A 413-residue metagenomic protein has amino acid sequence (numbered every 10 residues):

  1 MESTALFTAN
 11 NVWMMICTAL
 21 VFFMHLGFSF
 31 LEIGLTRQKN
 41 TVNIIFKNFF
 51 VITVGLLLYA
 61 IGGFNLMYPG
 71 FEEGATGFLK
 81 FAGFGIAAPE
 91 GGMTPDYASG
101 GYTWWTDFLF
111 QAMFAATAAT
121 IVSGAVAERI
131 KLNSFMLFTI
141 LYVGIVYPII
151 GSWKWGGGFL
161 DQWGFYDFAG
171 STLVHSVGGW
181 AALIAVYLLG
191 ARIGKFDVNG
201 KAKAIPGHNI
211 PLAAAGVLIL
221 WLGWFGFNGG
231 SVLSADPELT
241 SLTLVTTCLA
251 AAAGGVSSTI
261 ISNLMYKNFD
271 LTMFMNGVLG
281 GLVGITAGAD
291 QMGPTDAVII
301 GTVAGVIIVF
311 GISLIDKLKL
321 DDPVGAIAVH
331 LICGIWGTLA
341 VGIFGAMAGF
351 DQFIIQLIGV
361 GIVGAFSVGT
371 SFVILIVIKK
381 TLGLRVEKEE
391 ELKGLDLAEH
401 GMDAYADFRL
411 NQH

Functional and structural regions predicted by a protein language model:
M1-H413: Hydrophobic alpha-helical transmembrane bundles of multi-pass membrane proteins
